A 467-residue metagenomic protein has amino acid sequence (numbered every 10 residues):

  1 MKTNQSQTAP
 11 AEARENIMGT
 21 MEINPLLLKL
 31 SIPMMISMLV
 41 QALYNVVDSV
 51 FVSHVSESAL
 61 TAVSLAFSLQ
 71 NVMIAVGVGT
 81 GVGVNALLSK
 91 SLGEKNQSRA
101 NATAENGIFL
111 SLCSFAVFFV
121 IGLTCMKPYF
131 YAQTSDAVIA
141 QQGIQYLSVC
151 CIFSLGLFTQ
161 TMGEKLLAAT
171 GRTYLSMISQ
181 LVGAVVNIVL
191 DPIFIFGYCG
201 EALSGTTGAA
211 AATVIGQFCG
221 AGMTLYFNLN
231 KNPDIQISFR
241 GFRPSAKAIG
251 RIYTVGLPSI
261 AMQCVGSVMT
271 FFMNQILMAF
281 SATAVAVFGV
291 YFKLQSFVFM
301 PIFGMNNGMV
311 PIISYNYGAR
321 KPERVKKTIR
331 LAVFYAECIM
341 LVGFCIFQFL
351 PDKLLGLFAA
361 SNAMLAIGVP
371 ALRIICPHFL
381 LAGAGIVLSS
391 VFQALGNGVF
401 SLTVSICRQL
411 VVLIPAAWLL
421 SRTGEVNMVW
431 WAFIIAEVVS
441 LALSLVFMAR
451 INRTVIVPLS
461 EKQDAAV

Functional and structural regions predicted by a protein language model:
M1-S31, L88-L155, E201-L257, I313-H378 (+1 more regions): Short alpha-helical transmembrane segments in multi-pass integral membrane proteins
T20, N24-L43, V47, L69-V76 (+6 more regions): Residue-level signal for short hydrophobic patches within transmembrane helices of multi-pass membrane transporters
K29-D48, V149, Q160, G183 (+5 more regions): Transmembrane helical elements of multi-pass membrane transporters/channels
L39, L43-T61, F130-A137, I193-S204 (+5 more regions): Helix-terminus/linker motif at the lipid-water interface of multi-pass membrane proteins
F51-N71, A137-Q142, T206-G208, A248-V255 (+5 more regions): Interfacial/gating helices of multi-pass transporter permease domains
L60-V120, L157-S176, V287-C345, F349-P351 (+1 more regions): Small-residue-rich hydrophobic transmembrane alpha-helices
G81, C150-A168, S176-A184, A209-T224 (+4 more regions): Short runs within selected transmembrane alpha-helices of multi-pass transporters and secretion channels
G122, K165, D191, I195 (+7 more regions): Structural signal for membrane-spanning alpha-helices in multi-pass inner-membrane proteins, emphasizing helix cores
